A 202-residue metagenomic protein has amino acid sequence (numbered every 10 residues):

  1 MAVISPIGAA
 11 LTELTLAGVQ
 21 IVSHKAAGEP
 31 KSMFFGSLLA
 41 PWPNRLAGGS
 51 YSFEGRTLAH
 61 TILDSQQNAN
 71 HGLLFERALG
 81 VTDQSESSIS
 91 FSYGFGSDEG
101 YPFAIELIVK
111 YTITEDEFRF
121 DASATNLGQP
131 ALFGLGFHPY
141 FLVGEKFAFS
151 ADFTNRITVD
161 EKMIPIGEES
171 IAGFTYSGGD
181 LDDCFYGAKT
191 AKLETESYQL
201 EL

Functional and structural regions predicted by a protein language model:
M1, S5, Y93-F133, F137-F141 (+1 more regions): Acidic, contiguous internal or C-terminal segments within carbohydrate-active enzymes that form a structured patch used
M1-T57, L193-L202: Beta-strand-rich N-terminal accessory domains
A2, T12, I89, F118-F120 (+1 more regions): Hydrophobic residues embedded in beta-strands of well-ordered beta-sheets
G8, Q20, P43, S52 (+7 more regions): Hydrophobic small-molecule pocket/channel-lining residues, especially in calycin-type beta-barrels
G8, R45, L73-E76, F103-I105 (+3 more regions): Residues that act as N-cap/strand-start positions at coil-to-secondary-structure junctions
Q20-M33, L58-A78, A148-S170: Glycine-rich, pocket-lining loop/helix-strand segments that form or immediately flank
H60, L132, Y140-L202: Active-site/ligand-binding surface loops and adjacent short beta/alpha elements that line catalytic pockets across
T61-E115: Extended, loop-rich substrate-binding clefts of extracytoplasmic carbohydrate-active enzymes
